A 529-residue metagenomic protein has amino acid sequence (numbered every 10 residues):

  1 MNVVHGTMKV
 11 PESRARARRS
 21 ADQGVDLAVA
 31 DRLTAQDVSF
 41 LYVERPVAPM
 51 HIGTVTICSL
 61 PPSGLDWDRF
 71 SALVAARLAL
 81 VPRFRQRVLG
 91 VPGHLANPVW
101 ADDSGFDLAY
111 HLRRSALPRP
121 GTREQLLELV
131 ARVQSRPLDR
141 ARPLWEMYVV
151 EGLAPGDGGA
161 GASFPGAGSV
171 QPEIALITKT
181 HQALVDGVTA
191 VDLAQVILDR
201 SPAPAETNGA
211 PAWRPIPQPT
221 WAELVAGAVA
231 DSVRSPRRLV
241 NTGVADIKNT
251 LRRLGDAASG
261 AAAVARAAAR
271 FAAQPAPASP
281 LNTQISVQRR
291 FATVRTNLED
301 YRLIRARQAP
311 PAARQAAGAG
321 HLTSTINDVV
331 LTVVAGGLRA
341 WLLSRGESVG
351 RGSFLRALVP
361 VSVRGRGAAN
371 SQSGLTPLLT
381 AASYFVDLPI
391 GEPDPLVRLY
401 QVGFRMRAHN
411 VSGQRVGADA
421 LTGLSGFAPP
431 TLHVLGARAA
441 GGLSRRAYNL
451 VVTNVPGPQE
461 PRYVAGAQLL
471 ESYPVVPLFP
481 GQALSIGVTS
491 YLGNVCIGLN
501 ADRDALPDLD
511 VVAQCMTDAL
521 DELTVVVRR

Functional and structural regions predicted by a protein language model:
N2-Q36, T54-Q482, I486-T517, D521-R529: Soluble acyl-CoA-dependent acyltransferase catalytic core bearing the H(X)4D motif
V47-I52: TRNA-binding/sensing appendages of the translation machinery
